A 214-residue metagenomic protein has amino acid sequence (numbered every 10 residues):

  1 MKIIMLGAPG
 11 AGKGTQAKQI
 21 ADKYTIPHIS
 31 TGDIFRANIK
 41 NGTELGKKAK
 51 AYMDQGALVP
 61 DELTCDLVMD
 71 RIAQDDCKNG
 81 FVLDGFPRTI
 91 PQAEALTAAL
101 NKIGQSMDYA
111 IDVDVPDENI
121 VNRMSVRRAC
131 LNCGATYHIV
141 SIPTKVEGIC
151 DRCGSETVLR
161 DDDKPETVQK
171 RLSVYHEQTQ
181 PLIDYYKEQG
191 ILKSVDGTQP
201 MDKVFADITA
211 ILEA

Functional and structural regions predicted by a protein language model:
M1-A214: Glycine-rich phosphate-binding loop of ATP-dependent small-molecule kinases
